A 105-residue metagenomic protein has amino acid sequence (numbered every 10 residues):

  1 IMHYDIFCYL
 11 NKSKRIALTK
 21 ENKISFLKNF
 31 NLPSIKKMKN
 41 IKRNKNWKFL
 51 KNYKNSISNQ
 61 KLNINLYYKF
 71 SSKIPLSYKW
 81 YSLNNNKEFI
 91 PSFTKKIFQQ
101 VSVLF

Functional and structural regions predicted by a protein language model:
I1-F105: Intrinsically disordered, low-complexity, charged terminal extensions of DNA damage-control enzymes
